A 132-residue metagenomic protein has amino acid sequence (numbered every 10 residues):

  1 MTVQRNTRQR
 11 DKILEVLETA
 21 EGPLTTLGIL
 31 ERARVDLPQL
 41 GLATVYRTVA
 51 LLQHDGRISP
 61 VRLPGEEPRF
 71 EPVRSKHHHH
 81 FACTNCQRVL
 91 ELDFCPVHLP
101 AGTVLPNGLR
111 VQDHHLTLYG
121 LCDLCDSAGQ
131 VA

Functional and structural regions predicted by a protein language model:
M1-E15: Short alpha-helical segments that sit at the start of domains
T19-T25: Short capping segments at the starts of secondary-structure elements
G28-R34, V45: A short acidic, leucine-rich amphipathic alpha-helix
G41-L42: Short coil turns linking two alpha-helices in DNA-binding domains
V45-D55: Basic amphipathic alpha-helical segments that dock to polyanions
R57-A132: Non-DNA-binding regulatory cores of transcription-related proteins, predominantly C-terminal effector-binding
